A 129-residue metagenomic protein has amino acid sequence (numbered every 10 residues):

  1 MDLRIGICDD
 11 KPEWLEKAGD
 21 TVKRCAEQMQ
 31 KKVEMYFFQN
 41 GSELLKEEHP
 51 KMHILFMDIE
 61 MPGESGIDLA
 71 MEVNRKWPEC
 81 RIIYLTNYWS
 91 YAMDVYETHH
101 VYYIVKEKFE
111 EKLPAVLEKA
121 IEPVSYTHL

Functional and structural regions predicted by a protein language model:
D9, D58-I59: Active-site residues of response regulator receiver
P12-Y36: Two-component/phosphorelay signaling modules centered on CheY-like receiver
G19, F37-I54: Acidic, metal-coordinating helix/loop segments flanking the phosphotransfer/catalytic sites of two-component signaling
N40, S65-D68: Acidic catalytic/metal-coordinating carboxylates
P62: The feature encodes the CheY-like receiver
I67-P78: Short amphipathic alpha-helix used as the core "switch/output" element in two-component signaling
K108-L117: C-terminal output helix
T127-H128: Conserved small/polar residues in nucleotide/adenosyl-binding loops
